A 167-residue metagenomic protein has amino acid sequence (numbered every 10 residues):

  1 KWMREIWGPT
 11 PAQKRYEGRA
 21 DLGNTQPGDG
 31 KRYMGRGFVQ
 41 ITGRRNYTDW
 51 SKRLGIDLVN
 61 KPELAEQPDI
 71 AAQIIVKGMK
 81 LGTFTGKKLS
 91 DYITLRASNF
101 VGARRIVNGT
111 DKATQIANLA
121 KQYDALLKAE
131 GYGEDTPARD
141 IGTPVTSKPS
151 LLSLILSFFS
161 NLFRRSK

Functional and structural regions predicted by a protein language model:
K1-E5, F84-G86, T110-A117: Secretory-pathway/luminal and periplasmic proteins that interact with or process carbohydrate-rich
K1-M79: Peptidoglycan-targeting cell-wall enzymes and recognition modules
T10, A97-V101, A113-K167: Extracellular cell-wall/glycan-interacting regions and their flexible linkers
F38, G86, R104: A residue-level signal for beta-strand positions that form part of recognition/binding surfaces within mature
G43-N46, V76-F84, N108-K112, D124-K128: Sec-exported extracytoplasmic/periplasmic mature domains
L64-A72, I93-F100, I116: Short amphipathic alpha-helix initiation/capping segments at coil-to-helix junctions
A71-L95: GST-like fold's C-terminal all-alpha helical module
S90-K112: Acidic helix/loop microenvironments that form the catalytic cleft of cell-wall polysaccharide enzymes
